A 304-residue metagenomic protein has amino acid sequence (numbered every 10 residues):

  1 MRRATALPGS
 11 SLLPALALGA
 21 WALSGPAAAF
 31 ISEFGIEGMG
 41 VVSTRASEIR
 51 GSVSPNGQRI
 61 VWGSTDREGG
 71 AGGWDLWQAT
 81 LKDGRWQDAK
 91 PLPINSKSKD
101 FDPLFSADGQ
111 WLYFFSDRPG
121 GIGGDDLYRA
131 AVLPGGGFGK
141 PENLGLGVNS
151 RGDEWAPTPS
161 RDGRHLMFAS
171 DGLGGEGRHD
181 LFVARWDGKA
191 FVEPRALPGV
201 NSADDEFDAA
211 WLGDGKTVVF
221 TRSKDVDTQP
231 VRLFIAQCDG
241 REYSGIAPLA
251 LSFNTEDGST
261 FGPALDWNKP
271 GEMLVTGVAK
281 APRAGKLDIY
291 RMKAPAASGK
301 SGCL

Functional and structural regions predicted by a protein language model:
M1-L13: Bacterial N-terminal signal peptides that target proteins for export
S10-S24: Bacterial N-terminal signal peptides
A29-L304: Short, conserved micro-motifs composed of acidic
